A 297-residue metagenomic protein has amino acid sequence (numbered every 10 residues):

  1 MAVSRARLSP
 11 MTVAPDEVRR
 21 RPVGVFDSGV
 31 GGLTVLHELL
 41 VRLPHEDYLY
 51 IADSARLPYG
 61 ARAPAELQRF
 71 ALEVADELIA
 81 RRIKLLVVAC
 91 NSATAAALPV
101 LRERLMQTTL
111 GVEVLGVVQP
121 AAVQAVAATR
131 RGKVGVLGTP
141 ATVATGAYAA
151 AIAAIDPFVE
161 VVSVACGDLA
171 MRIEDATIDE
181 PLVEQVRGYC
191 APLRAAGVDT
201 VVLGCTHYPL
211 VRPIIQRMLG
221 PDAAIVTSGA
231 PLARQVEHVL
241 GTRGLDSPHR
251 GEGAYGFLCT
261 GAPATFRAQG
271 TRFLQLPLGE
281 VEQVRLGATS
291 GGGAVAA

Functional and structural regions predicted by a protein language model:
A2-A297: Non-catalytic structural scaffold of enzyme domains
